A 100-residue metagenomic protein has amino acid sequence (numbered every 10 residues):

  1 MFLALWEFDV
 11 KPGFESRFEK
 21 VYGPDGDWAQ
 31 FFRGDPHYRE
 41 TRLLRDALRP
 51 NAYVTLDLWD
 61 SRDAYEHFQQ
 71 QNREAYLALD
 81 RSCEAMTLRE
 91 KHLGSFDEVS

Functional and structural regions predicted by a protein language model:
F2-D9, E40-Q69: Short, well-ordered beta-strand segments in beta-rich or mixed alpha/beta enzyme and ligand-binding folds
E7, L93-S95: Short amphipathic
G13-E19, A64-E66: Short, conserved charged micro-motifs
G23-E40, L58-L93: An amphipathic, aromatic/His-enriched active-site/gating alpha helix that lines ligand/cofactor pockets
F96-S100: Short, low-order "capping/linker" segments at domain edges
